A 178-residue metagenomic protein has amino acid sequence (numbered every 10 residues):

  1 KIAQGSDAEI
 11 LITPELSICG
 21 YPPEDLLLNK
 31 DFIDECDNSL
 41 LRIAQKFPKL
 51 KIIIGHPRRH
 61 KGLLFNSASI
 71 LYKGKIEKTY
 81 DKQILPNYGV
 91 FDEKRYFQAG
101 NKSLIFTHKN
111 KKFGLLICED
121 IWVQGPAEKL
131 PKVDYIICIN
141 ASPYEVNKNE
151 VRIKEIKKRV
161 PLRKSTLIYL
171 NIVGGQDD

Functional and structural regions predicted by a protein language model:
K1-D178: Enzyme catalytic cores with a strong preference for nitrogen-chemistry domains
